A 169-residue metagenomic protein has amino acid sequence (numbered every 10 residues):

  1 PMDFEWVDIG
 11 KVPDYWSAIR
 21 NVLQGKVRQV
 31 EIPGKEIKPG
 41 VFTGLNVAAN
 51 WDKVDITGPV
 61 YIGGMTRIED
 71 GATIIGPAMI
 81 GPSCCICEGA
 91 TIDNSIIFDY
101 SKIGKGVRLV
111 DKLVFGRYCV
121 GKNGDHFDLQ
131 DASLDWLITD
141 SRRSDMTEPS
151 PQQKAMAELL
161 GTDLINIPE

Functional and structural regions predicted by a protein language model:
P1-E169: Left-handed beta-helix
